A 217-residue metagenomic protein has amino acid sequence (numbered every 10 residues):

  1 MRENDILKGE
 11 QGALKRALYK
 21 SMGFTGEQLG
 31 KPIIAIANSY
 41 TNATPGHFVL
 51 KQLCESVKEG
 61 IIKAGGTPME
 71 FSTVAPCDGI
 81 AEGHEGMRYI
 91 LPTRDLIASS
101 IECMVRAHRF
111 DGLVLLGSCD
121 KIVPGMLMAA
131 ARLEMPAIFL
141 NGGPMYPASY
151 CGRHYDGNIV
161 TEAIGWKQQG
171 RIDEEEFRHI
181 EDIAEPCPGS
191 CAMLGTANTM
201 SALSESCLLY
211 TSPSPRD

Functional and structural regions predicted by a protein language model:
M1-Q28: N-terminal amphipathic/basic leader segments beginning at the initiator methionine
Y19-K20, T67-L115, I172: Glycine-rich oxoanion-binding loops at beta->alpha junctions
A43-E70: Glycine-rich phosphate/diphosphate-binding loop of Rossmann-like nucleotide-binding domains
G46, C119-L127, P147-S149, T196-T199: Short glycine/serine/threonine-rich phosphate/pyrophosphate-binding segments that cradle anionic phosphate groups
V105-M126, I138-N141: A short, small-residue-rich loop immediately preceding and capping a beta-strand
P124-P186: Glycine/threonine-rich beta-strand-loop-alpha-helix active-site module that forms ligand/phosphate-binding
Y210-D217: Conserved small/polar residues in nucleotide/adenosyl-binding loops
